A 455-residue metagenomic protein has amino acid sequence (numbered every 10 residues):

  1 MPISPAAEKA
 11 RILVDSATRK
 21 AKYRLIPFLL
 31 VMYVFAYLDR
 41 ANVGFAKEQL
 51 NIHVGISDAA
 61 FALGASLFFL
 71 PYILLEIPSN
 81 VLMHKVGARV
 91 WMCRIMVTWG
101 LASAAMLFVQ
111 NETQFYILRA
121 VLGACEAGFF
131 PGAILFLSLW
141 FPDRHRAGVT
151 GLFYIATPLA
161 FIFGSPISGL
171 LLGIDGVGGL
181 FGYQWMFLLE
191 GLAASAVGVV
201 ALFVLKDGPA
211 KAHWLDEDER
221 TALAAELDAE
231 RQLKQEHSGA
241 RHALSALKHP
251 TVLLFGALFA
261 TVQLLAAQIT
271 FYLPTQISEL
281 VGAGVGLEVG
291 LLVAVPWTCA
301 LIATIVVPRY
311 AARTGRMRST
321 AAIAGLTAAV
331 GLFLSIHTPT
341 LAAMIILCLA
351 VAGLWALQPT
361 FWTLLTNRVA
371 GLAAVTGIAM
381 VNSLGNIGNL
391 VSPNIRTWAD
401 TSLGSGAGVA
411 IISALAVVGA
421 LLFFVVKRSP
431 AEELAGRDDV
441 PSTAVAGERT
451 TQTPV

Functional and structural regions predicted by a protein language model:
V43-G44, L244-T304, Q358, W362 (+1 more regions): Extracytoplasmic gate region of multi-pass secondary transporters
G55, G87, F108-Q114, C125 (+3 more regions): Helix-breaking motifs and short loop linkers at transmembrane-helix boundaries and internal kinks in secondary membrane
L74-T113: Conserved MFS/SLC helix-loop-helix module at the cytosolic interface between two early adjacent transmembrane helices
L75-G87, I302-R316, D400: Helix-to-loop junctions at the C-terminal end of transmembrane segments in multipass secondary transporters
K85-M96, A312-G325: Cytoplasmic membrane-interface "Motif A"-like loop-to-helix N-cap segments of 12-TM Major Facilitator Superfamily
T150-L172, A193-A194, L384-S392: Glycine-rich segments within core transmembrane alpha-helices of 12-TM secondary carriers
G315-L364: C-terminal transmembrane helical hairpin of 12-TM major facilitator-type secondary transporters
R368-L403: A late C-terminal transmembrane helix in Major Facilitator Superfamily
